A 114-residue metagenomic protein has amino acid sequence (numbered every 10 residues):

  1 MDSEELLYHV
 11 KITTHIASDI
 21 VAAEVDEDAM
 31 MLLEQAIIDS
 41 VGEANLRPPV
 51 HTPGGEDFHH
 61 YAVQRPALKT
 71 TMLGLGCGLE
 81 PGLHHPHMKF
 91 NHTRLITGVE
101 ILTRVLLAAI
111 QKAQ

Functional and structural regions predicted by a protein language model:
M1-Q114: Metal-dependent amide/peptide-bond hydrolase catalytic core, centered on the "pita-bread" metallohydrolase fold
